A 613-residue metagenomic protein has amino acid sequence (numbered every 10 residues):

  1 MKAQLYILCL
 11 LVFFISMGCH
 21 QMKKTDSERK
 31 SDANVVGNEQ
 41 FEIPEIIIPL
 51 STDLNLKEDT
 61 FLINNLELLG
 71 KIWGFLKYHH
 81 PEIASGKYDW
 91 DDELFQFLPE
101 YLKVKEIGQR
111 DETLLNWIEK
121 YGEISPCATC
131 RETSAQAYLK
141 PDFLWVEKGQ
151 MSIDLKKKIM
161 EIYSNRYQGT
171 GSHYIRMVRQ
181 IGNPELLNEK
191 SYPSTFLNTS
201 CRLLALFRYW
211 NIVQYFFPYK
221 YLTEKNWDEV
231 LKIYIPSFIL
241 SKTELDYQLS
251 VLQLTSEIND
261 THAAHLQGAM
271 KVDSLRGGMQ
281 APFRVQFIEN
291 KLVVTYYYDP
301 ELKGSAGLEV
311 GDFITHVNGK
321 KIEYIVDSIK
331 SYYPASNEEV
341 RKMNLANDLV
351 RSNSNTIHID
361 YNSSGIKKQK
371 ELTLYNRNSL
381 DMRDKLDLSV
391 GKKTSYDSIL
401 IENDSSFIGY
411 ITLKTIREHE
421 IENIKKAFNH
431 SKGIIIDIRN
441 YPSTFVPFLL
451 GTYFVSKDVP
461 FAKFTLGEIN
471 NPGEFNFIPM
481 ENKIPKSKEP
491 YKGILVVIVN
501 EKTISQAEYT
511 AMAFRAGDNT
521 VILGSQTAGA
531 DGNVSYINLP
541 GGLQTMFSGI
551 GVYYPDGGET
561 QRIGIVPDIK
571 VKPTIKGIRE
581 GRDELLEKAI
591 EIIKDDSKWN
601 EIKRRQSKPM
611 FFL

Functional and structural regions predicted by a protein language model:
M1-N34: Bacterial Sec-dependent N-terminal signal peptides
E39-I43, Q248-G304, K393-S398: PDZ/PDZ-like peptide-tail recognition elements
I48-L54, F61, N65-N188: Cationic-aromatic interfacial patches
F61, K77, L102, Q214-T223 (+5 more regions): Cleft-lining beta-strand/loop regions that shape enzyme active-site pockets
F61-L62, E67-G70, G74, F143-V178 (+5 more regions): PDZ/PDZ-like domain segments forming the peptide/carboxylate-binding groove, activating on the N-terminal beta-strands
L66-L76, D91-L94, L98, D111-I118 (+14 more regions): Extracytoplasmic/secreted envelope proteins and their assembly/folding machinery, especially bacterial periplasmic
I72, L76-H80, Y209, S305-E338 (+5 more regions): Conserved PDZ fold ligand-binding element
E82-L115, F217-H262: Amphipathic alpha-helical substructures
